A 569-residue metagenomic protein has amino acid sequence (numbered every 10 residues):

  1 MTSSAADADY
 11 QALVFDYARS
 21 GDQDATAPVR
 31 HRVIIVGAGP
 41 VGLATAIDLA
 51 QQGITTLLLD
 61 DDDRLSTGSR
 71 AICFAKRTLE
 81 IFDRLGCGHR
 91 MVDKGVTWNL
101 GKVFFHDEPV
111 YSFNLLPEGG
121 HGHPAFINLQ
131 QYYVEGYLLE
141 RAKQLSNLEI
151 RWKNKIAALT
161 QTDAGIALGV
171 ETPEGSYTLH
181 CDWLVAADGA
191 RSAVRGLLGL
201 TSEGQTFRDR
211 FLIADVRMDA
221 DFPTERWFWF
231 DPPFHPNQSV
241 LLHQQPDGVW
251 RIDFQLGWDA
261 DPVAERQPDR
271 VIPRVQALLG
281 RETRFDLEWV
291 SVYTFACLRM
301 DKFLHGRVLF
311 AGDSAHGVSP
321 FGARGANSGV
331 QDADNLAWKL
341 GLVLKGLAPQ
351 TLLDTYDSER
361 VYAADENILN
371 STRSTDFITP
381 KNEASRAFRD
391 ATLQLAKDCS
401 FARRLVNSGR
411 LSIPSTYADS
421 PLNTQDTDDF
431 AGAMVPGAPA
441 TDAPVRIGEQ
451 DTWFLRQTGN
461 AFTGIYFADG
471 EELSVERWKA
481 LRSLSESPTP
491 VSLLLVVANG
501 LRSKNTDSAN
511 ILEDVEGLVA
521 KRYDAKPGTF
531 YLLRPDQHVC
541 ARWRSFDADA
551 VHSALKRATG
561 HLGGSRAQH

Functional and structural regions predicted by a protein language model:
T2-V36, Q51-Q52, F105-E108, G136 (+3 more regions): Helical substrate-recognition/capping region of FAD-dependent monooxygenase/halogenase enzymes
Y10-A12, P246-G248, P262-S328, A348 (+3 more regions): FAD/FMN-dependent oxidoreductases across multiple families
V29-H31, E174-W183: Core beta-strand elements of the Rossmann-like FAD/NAD(P) dinucleotide-binding domain in flavoenzyme oxidoreductases
A38-G39, Q131: Glycine-rich Rossmann-fold phosphate-binding loop(s) that bind the pyrophosphate of adenine dinucleotide cofactors
A50-R70: Glycine-rich FAD pyrophosphate-binding loop
T67-K143: Active-site-adjacent segment of FAD-dependent monooxygenases/related oxidoreductases
P109, E140, L145, W183 (+1 more regions): Conserved FAD-binding catalytic core of PHBH/FMO-like flavoproteins
W152-I166: A conserved short coil-to-beta-strand element within the FAD-binding core of flavoproteins
